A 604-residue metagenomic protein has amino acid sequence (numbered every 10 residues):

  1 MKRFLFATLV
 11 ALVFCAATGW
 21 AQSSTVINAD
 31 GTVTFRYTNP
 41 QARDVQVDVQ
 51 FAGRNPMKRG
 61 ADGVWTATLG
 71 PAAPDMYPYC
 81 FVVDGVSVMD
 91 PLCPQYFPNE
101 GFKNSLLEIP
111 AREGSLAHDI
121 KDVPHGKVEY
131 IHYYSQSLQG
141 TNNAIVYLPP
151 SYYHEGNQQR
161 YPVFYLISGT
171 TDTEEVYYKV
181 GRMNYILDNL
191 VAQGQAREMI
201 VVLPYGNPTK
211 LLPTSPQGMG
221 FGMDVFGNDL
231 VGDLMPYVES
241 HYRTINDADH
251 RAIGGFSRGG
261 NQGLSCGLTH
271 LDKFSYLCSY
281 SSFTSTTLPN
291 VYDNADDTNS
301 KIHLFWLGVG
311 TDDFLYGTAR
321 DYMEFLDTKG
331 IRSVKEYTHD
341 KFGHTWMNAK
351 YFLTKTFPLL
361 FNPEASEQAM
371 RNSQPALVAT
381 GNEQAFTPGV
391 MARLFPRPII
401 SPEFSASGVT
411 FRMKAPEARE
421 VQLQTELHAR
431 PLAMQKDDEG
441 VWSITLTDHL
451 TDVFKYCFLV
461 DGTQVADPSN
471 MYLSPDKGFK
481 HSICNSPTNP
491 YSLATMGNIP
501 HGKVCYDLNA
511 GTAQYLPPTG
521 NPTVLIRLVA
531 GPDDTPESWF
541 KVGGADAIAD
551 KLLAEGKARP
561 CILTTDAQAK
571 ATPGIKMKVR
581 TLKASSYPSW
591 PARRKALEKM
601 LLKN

Functional and structural regions predicted by a protein language model:
M1-F4: Positively charged n-region of N-terminal signal peptides that target proteins for export
A7-A17: Bacterial N-terminal signal peptides
A17-T18, F274: A short hydrophobic/aromatic micro-motif that marks alpha-helical segments and, especially, helix-coil
G19-S23: Boundary at the C-terminal end of the N-terminal hydrophobic targeting segment
I27-R54, R59-N382, F386, R393 (+4 more regions): Non-catalytic cap/lid and distal C-terminal segments of serine-dependent acyl enzymes
